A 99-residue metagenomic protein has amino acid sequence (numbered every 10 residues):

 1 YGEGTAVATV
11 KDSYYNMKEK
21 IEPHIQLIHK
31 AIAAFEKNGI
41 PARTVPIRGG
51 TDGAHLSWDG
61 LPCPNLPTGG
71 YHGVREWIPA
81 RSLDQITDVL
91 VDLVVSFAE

Functional and structural regions predicted by a protein language model:
Y1-E99: Metal-dependent amide/peptide-bond hydrolase catalytic core, centered on the "pita-bread" metallohydrolase fold
